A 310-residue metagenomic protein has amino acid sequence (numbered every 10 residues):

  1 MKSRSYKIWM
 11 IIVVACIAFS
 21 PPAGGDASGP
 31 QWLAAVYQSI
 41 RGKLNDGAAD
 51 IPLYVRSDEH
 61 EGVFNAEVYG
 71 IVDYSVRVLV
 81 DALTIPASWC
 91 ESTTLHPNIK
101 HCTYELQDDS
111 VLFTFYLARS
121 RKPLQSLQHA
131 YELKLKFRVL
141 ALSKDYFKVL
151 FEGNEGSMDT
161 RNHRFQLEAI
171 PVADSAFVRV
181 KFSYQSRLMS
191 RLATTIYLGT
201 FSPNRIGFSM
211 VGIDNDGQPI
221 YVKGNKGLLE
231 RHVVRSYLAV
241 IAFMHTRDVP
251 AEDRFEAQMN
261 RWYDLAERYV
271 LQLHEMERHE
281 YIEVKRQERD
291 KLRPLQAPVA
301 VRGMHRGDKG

Functional and structural regions predicted by a protein language model:
K2-M10: Bacterial N-terminal signal peptides that target proteins for export
A18-P22: N-terminal signal peptide c-region/cleavage motif recognized by signal peptidases
D26-A48, P52-Y54, N154-G156, N162 (+1 more regions): Terminal "cap-and-tail" regions of soluble proteins that handle hydrophobic small molecules
Y54-A82, T103-Y104, Y221-L228: Terminal, regulation- and interaction-focused segments at domain boundaries
G70, C102, Y131-L140, R164-P171: Hydrophobic/aromatic beta-strand elements that line small-molecule binding cavities or substrate pockets in beta-rich
V72-V76, R119-P123, F137-S143, G153-S157 (+2 more regions): Beta-strand elements of well-folded, non-transmembrane domains
D73-P97: Amphipathic alpha-helical segments
S88-A130: Short beta-edge strand/loop motif at the mouth of beta-sheet-based domains
